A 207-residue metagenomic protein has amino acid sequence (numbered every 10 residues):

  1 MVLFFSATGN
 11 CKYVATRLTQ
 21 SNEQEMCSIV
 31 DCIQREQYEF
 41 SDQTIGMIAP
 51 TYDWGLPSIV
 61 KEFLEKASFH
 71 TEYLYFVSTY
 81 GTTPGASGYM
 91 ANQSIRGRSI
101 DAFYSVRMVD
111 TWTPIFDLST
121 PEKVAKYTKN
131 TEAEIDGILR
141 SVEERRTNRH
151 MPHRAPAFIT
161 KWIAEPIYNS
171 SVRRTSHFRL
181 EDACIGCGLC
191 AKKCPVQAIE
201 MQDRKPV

Functional and structural regions predicted by a protein language model:
V2, S6-A49, D53-S171: FMN-binding flavodoxin-like domain, especially the glycine-rich phosphate-binding loop
V172-R179: Short, charged alpha-helical interaction segments and adjacent helix-coil junctions
R179-L180, I185-V207: Iron-sulfur cluster-binding cysteine motifs and their immediate structural context in ferredoxin-like electron-transfer
